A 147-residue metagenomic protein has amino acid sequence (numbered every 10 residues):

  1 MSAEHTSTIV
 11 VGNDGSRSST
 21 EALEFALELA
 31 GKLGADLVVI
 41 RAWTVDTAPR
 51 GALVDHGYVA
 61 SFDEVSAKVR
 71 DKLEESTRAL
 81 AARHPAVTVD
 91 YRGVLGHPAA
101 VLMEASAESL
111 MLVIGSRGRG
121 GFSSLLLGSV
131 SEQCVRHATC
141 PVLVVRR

Functional and structural regions predicted by a protein language model:
M1-H5, S18, K32, T47 (+1 more regions): Structural beta-alpha unit
S2-G57: Small/aliphatic-rich secondary-structure junction motif
I9, A26, L37, L102 (+2 more regions): Hydrophobic structural packing positions in well-ordered secondary structure
V38-I40, D90-V94, L143: General small-molecule cofactor/ligand-binding pocket signal
R41, G115-R117, R146-R147: Short secondary-structure boundary segments
G57-D71: A short acidic, glycine-rich active-site loop that binds or catalyzes chemistry on phosphate/adenosine moieties
M111-Q133: Glycine-rich, Arg-bearing micro-motifs that act as flexible, cationic patches
